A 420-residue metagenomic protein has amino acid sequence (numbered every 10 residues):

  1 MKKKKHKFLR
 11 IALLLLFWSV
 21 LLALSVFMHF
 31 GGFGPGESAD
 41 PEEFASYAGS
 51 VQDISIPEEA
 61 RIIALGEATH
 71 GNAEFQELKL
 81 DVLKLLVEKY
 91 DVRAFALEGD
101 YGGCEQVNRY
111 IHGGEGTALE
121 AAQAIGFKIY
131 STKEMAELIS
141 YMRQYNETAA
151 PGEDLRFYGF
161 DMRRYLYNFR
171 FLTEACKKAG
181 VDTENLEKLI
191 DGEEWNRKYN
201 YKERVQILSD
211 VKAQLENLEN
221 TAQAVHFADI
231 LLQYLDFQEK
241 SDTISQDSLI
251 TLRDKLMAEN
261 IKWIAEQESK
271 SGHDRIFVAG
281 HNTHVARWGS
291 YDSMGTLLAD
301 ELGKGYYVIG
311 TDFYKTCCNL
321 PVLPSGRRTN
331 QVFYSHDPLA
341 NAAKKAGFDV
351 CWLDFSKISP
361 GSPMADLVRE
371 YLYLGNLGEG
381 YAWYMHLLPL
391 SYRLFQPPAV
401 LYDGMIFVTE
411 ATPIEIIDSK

Functional and structural regions predicted by a protein language model:
M1-K2: Short, Lys/Arg-rich, polar N-terminal cytosolic tail immediately upstream of the first transmembrane signal-anchor
K5-K420: Structured catalytic-domain cores with a bias toward divalent-metal coordination
